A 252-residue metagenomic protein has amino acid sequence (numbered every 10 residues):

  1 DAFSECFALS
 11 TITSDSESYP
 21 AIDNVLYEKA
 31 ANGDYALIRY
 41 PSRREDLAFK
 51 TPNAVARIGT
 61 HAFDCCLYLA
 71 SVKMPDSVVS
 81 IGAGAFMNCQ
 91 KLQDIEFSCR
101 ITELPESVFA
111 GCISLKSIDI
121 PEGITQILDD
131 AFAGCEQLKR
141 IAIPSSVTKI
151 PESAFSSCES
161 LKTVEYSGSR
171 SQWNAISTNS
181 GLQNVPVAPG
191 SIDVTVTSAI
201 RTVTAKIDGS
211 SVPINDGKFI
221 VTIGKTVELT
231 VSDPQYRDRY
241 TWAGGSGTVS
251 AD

Functional and structural regions predicted by a protein language model:
D1, C6-V25, A30-R57, L67-S80 (+5 more regions): Structural signature of tandem-repeat unit edges
D1-S10, S156-V164, R201-A205, T241-G247 (+1 more regions): Short intrinsically disordered, low-complexity coil segments enriched in acidic
D46-A54, S180-P186, S211-I220: Short, polar loop/linker segments at the starts of domains and inter-domain junctions
G59, G82, S107, L128-D130 (+2 more regions): Short, intrinsically disordered, low-complexity terminal segments
S171-A199, G209: Extracellular/surface-exposed low-complexity segments
V196-D252: Secondary-structure capping and domain/repeat boundary segments
